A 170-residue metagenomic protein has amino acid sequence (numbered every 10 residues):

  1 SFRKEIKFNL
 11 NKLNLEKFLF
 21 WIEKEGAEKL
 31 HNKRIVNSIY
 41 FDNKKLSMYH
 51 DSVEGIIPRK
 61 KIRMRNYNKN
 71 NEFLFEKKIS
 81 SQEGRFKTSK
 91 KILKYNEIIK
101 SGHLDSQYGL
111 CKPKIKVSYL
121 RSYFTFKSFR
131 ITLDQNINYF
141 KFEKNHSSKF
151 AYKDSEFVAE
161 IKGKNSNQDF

Functional and structural regions predicted by a protein language model:
S1-F170: Phosphate-end processing signature that detects enzymes handling 5′-triphosphorylated RNA and polyphosphate
